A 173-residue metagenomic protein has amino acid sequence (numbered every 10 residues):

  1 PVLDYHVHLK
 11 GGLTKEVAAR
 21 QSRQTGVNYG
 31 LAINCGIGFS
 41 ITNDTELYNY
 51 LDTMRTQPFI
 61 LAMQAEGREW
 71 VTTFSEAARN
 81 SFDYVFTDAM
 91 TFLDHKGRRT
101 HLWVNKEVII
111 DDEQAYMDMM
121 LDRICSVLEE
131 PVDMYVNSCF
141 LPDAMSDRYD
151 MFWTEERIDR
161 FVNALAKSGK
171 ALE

Functional and structural regions predicted by a protein language model:
P1-E69, P142-S146, D150-E156, R160-F161: An N-terminally biased module of ancient metal coordination in phosphate/nucleic-acid-related enzymes
Y5, M63, T87, V136-N137: Active-site flanking residues adjacent to catalytic metal/cofactor-binding acidic residues
H6, V85, L172: Conserved, mostly hydrophobic/aromatic
G12-A19, E69-A77, D118-S126: Short, acidic/polar
V27, R55-T56, D83-Y84, L165-G169: Structural alpha-beta junctions
Y29-G30, V85, Y135: Hydrophobic residues within beta-strands of alpha/beta enzymes
N49-A115: Active-site gating/metal-coordination segments in enzymes
S81, A89-F92, H101-E173: Domain-core and long-helix interface of multi-subunit machines
